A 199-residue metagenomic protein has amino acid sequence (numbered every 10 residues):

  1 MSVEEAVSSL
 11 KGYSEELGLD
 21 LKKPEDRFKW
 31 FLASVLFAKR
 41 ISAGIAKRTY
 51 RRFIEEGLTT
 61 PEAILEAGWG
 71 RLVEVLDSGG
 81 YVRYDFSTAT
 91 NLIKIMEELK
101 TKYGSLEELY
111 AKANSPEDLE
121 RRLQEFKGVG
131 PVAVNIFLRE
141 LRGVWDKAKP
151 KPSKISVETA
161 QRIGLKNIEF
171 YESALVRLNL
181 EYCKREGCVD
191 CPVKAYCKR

Functional and structural regions predicted by a protein language model:
M1-L19, A111, P116-E120, P131-R199: C-terminal accessory module of base-excision DNA glycosylases/AP lyases that mediates lesion recognition and DNA
E15-K22, S34-V35, K39: Long, amphipathic alpha-helical "stalk/connector" segments that mediate intersubunit docking and mechanical coupling
L19-W30, V82-S87, L165-F170: Structural motif
E25, S42-K47, E62-L65, D85 (+4 more regions): Alpha-helix N-cap/helix-initiation sites
F31-L36, L76, L92, Y171-N179: Short alpha-helical scaffolding segments that buttress acidic/His motifs in well-ordered protein cores
L32-A46, V82: A short secondary-structure junction motif
V35, K47-G57: A positional/architectural concept
L58-E125: Alpha-helical ds-nucleic-acid-binding substructure associated with the helix-hairpin-helix region of base-excision DNA
